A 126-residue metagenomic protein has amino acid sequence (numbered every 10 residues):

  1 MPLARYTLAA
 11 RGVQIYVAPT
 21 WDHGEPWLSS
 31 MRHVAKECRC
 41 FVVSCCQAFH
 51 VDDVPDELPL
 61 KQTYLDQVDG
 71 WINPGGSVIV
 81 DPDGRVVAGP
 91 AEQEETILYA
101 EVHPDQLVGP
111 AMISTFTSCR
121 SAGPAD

Functional and structural regions predicted by a protein language model:
M1-E101: CN hydrolase (nitrilase-like) catalytic-core segments centered on the catalytic cysteine and neighboring Lys/Glu
A10, L107-D126: Cysteine/selenocysteine-centered motifs that mediate thiol-based redox chemistry or coordinate metal-sulfur cofactors
D52-D53, V102, S118, A125: Residue-level signal for alpha-helical context at structural boundaries
E94-S114: A short, polar/charged loop-to-alpha-helix boundary motif
